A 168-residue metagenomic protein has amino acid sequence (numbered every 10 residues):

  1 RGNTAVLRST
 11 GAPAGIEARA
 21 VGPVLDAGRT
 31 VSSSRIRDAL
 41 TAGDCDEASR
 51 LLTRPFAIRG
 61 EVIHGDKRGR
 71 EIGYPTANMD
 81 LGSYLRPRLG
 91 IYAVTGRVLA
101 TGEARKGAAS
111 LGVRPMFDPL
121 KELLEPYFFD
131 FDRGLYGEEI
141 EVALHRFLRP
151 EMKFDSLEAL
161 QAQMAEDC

Functional and structural regions predicted by a protein language model:
R1-Y74, E151, D155-A165: Classical nucleotidyltransferase
T10, H64-C168: Phosphate/ribose-recognition catalytic cores of enzymes acting on nucleotide-derived substrates
